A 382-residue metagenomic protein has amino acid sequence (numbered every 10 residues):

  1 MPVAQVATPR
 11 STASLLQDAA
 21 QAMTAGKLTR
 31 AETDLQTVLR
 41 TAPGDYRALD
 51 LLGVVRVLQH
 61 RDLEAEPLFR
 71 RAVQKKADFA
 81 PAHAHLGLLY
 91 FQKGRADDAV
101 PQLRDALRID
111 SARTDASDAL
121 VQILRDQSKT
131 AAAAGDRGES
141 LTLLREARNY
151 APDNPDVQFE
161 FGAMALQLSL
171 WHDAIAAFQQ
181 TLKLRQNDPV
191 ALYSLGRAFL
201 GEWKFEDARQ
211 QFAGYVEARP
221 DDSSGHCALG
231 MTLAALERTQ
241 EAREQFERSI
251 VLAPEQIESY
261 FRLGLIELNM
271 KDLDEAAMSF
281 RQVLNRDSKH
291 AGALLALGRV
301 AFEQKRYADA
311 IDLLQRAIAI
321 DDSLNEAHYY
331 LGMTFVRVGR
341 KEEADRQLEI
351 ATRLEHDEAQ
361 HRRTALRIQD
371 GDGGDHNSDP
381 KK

Functional and structural regions predicted by a protein language model:
V3, M333-K382: Terminal, low-structured helical/coil segments at or just beyond the last alpha-helical repeat
T24-D34, L58-R71, K93-D105, Q127-E146 (+7 more regions): Structural signature of tandem alpha-helical TPR/SEL1-like repeats, specifically the intra-repeat loop/turn
T41, K75, I109, Y150 (+6 more regions): Structural marker of alpha-solenoid helical repeat scaffolds
L51, H85, A119-Q122, D126 (+7 more regions): Canonical tetratricopeptide repeat
V54, E258-F261, L265-K305: Alpha-helical adaptor scaffolds
